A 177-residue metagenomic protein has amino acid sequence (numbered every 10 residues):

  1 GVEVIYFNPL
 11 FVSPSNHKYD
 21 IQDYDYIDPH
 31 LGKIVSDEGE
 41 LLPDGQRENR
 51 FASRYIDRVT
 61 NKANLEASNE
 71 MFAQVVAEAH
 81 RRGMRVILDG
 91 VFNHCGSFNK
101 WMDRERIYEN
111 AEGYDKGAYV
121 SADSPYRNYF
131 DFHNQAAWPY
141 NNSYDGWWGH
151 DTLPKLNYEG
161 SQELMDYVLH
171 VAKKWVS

Functional and structural regions predicted by a protein language model:
V2-E3, L10-S177: Substrate-binding/active-site clefts of carbohydrate-active enzymes
